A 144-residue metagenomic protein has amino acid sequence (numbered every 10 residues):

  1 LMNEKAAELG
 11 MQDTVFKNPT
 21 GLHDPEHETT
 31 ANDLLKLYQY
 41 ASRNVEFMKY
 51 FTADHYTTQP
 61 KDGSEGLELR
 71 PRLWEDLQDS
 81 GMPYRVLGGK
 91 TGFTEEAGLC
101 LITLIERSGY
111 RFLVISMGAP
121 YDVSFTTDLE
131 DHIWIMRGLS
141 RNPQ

Functional and structural regions predicted by a protein language model:
L1-Q144: Penicillin-recognizing serine hydrolase domain
